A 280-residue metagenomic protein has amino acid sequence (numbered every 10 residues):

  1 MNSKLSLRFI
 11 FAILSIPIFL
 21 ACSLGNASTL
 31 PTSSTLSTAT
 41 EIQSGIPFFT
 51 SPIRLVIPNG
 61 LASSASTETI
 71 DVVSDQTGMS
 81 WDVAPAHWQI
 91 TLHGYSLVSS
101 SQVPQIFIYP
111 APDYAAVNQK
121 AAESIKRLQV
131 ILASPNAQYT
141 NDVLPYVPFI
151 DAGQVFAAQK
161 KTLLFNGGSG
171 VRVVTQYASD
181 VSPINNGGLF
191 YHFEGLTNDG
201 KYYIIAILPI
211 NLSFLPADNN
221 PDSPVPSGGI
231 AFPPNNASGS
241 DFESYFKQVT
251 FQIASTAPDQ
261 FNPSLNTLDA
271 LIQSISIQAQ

Functional and structural regions predicted by a protein language model:
M1-W81, Q273, Q278-Q280: Intrinsically disordered, low-complexity Ser/Thr/Pro-rich tracts
I42-F48, P52-I53, I210-Q280: Surface-exposed amphipathic alpha-helical segments
G45, P52-R54, Q89, Q105 (+2 more regions): A residue-level signal for beta-strand positions that form part of recognition/binding surfaces within mature
F48-T50, V83-P85, S99-S101, N166 (+1 more regions): A generic structural signal for short, non-catalytic loop/turn and secondary-structure boundary residues
V72-D82, D180-G188, F214-P233: Low-complexity, polar-biased intrinsically disordered regions enriched in Pro/Ser/Thr/Gly
S80-L144, A206-I210, F214-L215: A short acidic-to-branched-hydrophobic micro-motif
A115-K160, A231-S244, I253, F261: Low-complexity, serine/threonine/proline-enriched polar segments
A137-K201, I207-P216: Signature of long, low-cysteine stretches enriched in small and polar/charged residues
